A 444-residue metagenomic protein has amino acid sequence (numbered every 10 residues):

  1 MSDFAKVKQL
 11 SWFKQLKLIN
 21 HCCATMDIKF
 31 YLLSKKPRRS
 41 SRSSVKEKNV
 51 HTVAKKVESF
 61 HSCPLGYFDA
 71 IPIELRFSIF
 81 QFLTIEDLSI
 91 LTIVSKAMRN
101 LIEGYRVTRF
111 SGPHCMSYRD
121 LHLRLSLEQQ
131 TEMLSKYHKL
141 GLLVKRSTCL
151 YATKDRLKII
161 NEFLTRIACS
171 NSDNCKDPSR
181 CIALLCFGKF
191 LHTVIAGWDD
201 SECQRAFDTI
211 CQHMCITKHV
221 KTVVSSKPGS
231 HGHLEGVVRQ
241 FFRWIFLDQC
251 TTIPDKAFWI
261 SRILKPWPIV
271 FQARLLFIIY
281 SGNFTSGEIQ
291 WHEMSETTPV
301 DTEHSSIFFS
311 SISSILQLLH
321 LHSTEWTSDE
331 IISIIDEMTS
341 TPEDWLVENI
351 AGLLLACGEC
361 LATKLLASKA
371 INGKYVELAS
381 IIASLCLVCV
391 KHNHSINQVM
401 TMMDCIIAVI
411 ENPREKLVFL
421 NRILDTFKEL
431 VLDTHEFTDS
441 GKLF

Functional and structural regions predicted by a protein language model:
M1-A70, H114-C115, H122, I423: CRL adaptor-proximal regions
N49, F110-F444: Substrate-receptor adaptors of ubiquitin E3 ligases
K55-A97: N-terminal Skp1-binding subsegment of the F-box domain
L88-T92, L101-I102, F110-G112, H394-S395: Intrinsically disordered, low-complexity regions enriched in proline, serine, glycine and charged residues
